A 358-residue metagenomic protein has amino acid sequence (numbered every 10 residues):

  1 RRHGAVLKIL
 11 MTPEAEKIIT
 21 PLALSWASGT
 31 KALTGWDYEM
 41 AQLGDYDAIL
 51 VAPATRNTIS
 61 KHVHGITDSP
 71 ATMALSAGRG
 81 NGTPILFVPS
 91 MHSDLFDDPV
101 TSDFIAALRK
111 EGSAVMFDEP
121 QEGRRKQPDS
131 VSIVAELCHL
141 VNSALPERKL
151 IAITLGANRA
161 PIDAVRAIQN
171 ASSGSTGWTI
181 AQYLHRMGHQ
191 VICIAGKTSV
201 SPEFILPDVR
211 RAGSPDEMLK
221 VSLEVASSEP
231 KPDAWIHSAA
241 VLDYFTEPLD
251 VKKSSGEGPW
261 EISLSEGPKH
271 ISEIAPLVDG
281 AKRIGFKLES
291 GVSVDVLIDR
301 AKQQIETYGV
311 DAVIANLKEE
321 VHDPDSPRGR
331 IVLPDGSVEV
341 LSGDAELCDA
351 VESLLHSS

Functional and structural regions predicted by a protein language model:
R1-S358: A cross-family phosphate/adenosyl-ligand binding-site feature
